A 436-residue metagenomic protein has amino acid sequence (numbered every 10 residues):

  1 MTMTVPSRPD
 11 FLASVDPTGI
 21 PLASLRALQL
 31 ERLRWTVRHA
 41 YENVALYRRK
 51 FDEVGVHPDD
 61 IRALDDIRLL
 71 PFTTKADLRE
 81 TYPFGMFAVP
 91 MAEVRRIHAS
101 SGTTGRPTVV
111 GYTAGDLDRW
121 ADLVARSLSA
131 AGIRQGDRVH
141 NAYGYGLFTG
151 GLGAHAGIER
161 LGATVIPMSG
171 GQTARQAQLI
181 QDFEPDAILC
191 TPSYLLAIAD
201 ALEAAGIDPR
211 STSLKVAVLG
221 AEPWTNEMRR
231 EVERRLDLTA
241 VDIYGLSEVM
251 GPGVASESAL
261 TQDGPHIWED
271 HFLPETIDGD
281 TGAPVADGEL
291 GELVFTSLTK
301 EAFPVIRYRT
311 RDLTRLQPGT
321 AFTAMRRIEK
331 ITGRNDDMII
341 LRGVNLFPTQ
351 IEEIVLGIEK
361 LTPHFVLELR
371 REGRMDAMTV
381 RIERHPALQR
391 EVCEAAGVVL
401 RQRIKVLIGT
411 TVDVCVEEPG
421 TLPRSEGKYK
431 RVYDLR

Functional and structural regions predicted by a protein language model:
M1-A99, T104-D122, R126-A130, R374-I382 (+4 more regions): Nucleotide 5′-phosphate-binding alpha/beta core
T2-D16, L70-V241, V249, G253-T261 (+2 more regions): Active-site phosphate/ATP/adenylate-binding loop shared across adenylate-forming ligases
P17, H266, K330-R334: Short, flexible turn/loop "capping" segments at secondary-structure junctions
R138-N141, V294, R381: Short, well-ordered beta-strand segments
M168, I243, I277, R370 (+1 more regions): Conserved beta-strand termini and adjacent loop/short-helix elements that scaffold enzyme active sites in alpha/beta
I188, L298-T410, G427: AMP-binding/adenylate-forming catalytic core of the ANL superfamily
T212, W268-H271, R334: Short, solvent-exposed loop/turn segments at the edges of secondary structure
W224-T320: Conserved AMP-binding/adenylate-forming
